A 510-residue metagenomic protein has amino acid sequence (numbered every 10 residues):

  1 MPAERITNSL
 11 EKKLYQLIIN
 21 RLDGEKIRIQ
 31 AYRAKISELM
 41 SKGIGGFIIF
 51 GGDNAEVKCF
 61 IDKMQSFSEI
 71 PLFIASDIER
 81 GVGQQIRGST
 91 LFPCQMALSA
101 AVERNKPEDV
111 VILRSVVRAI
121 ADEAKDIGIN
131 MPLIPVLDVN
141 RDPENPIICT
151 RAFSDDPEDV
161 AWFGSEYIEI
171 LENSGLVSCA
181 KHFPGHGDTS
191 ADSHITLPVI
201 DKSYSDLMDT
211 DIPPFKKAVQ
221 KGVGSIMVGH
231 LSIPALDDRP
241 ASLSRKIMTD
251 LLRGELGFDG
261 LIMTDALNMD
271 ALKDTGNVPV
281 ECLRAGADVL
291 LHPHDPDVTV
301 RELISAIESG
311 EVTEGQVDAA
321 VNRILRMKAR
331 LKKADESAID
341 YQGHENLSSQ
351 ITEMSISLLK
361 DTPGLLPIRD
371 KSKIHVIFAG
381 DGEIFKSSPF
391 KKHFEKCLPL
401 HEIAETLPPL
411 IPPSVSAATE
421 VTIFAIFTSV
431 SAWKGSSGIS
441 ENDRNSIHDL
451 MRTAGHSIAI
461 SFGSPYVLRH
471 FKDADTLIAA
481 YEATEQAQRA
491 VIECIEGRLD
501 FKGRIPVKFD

Functional and structural regions predicted by a protein language model:
M1-G43, G254, T275-D510: Preference for extracellular/luminal or secreted protein segments
S9, E38, F47, N54-I74 (+2 more regions): Second-shell residues forming the walls of enzyme active-site clefts
L17-A31, Q95-S115, T196-T210, N268-K273: Active-site mouth loops of central-metabolism enzymes
G24-K26, D53-A55, R80-V82, D138-R141 (+7 more regions): Solvent-exposed loop/turn segments at secondary-structure junctions within structured extracellular/periplasmic domains
A34-F50, V117-M131: Catalytic domains of carbohydrate-active enzymes, especially glycoside hydrolases
G88-F92, N130-T150, K181-L197, G229: Active-site-proximal loop/short-helix segments that contain or immediately flank catalytic acid/base residue(s)
A101-I129, V136-A152, P157, G164 (+2 more regions): A substrate-binding/cap region within the structured catalytic cores of diverse enzymes
